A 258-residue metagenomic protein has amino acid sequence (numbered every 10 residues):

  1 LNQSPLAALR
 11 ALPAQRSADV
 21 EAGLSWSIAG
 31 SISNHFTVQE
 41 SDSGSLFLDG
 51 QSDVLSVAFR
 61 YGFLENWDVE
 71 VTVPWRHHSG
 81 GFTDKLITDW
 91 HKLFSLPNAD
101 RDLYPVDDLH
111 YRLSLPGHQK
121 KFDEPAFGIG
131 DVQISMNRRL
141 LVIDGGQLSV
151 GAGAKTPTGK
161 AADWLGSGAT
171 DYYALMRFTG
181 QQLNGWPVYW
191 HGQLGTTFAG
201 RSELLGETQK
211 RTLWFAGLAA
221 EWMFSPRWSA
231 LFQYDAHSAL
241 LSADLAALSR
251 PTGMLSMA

Functional and structural regions predicted by a protein language model:
L1-G200, L205-A258: Transmembrane beta-barrel domains of Gram-negative outer membranes and organellar outer membranes
